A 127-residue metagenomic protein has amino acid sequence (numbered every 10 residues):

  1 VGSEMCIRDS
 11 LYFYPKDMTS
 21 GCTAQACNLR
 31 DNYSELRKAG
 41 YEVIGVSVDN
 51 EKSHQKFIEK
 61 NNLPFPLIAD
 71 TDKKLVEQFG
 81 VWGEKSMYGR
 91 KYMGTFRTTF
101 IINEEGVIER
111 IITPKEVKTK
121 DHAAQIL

Functional and structural regions predicted by a protein language model:
V1-I7: Short, small-residue-biased leader/transition segments that mark boundaries at the very start of proteins
S3, E35, R90-Y92: Short secondary-structure boundary/capping segments
S10-L11, V43: Hydrophobic beta-strand anchors of alpha/beta hydrolase catalytic cores
Y14, D49, D70-T71, K118-D121: Short beta->alpha linker loops
M18, T23-P66: Structural microenvironment flanking redox-active thiols in thiol-disulfide oxidoreductases
I44, Q55-F96: Short, internal strand/loop/helix patches that form the active-site neighborhood or redox-interaction surface
M93-L127: Thiol-/selenol-based redox modules, centered on thioredoxin-like and closely related oxidoreductase domains
